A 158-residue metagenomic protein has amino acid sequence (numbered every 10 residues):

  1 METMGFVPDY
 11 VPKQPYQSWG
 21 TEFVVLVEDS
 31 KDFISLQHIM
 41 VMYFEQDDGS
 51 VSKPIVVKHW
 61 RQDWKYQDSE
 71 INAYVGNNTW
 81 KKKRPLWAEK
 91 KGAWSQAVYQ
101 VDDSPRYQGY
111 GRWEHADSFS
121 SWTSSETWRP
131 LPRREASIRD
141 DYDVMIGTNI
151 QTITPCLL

Functional and structural regions predicted by a protein language model:
M1, S35-L158: Calycin-type beta-barrel ligand-binding domains and close structural analogs
M1-I34: Short N-terminal edge-element motif at the start of the domain
